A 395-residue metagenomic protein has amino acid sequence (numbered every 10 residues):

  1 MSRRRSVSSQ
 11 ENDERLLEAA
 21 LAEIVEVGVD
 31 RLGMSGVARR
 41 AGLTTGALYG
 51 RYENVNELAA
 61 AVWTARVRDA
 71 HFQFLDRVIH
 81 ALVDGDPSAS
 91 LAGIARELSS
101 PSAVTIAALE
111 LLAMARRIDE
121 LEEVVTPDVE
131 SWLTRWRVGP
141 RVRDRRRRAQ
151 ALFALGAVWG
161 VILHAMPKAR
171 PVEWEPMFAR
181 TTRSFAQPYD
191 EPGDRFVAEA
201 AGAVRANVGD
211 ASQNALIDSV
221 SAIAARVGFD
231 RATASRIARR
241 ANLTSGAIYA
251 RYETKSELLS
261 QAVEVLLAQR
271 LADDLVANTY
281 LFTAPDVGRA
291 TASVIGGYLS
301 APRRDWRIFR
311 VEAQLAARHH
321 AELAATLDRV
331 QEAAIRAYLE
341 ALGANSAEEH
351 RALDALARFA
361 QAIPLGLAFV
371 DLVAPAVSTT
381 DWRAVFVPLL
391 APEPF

Functional and structural regions predicted by a protein language model:
R5-N12, V204-A215: Short, Lys/Arg-enriched anionic-surface-contact patches
N12-A20, V37, V62-R66, A70 (+4 more regions): Generic hydrophobic, amphipathic alpha-helix propensity
R15, E23-A61, I223-Q261: Helix-turn-helix
E18, M114, R145, D218-R226 (+9 more regions): Long compositionally biased, domain-poor regions of proteins
A19-E23, E97, S219-I223, I363: Short amphipathic alpha-helical elements of helix-turn-helix/winged-helix folds
F72-T105, D274-R307: Hydrophobic alpha-helical connector segments
S100-L109, R117-V142, R148-A149, R303-R304 (+3 more regions): Amphipathic alpha-helical packing segments from all-alpha helical-bundle domains
E122, P140-V204, A324, D328 (+1 more regions): Hydrophobic/aromatic-rich alpha-helical bundle segments in the mid-to-C-terminal region
